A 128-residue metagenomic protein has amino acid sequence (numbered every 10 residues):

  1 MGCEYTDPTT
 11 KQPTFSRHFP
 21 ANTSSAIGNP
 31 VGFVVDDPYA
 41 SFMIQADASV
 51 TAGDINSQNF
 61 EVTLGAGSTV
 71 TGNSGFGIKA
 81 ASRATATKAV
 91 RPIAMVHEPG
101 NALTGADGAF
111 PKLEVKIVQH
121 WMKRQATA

Functional and structural regions predicted by a protein language model:
M1-A128: Surface-exposed, low-hydrophobicity beta-strand/loop segments enriched in small/polar/acidic residues
